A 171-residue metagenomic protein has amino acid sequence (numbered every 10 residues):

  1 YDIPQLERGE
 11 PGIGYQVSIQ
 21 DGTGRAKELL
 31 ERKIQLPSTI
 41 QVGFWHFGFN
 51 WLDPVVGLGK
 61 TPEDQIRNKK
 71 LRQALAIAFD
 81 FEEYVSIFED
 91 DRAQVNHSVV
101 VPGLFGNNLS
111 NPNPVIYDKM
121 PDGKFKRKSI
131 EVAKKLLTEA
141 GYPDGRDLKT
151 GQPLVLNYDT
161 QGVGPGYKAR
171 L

Functional and structural regions predicted by a protein language model:
Y1, Q16, Q65-K70, A78-F79 (+2 more regions): Soluble non-cytosolic domains of exported or imported proteins
Y1-G57, E82, S86-V95, R170-L171: Extracellular/periplasmic solute-recognition and catalytic clefts
P4, R8, F47, K69 (+6 more regions): Solvent-exposed, polar/charged alpha-helical surfaces in well-ordered, non-transmembrane soluble domains, broadly
K27-V42, G48-R67, F105-E131, G145-P153: Short, solvent-exposed loop/beta-turn-alpha elements that line the ligand-binding surface or hinge of extracytoplasmic
G48-N50, V101, D159: Residues in well-ordered beta-strands of folded domains
S86-F88, H97, G145-T150: Surface-exposed patches in mature extracellular/periplasmic domains of secreted proteins
Q94-A140, Q161-R170: Structural transition elements
Q152-G162: Short, well-ordered beta-strand elements
